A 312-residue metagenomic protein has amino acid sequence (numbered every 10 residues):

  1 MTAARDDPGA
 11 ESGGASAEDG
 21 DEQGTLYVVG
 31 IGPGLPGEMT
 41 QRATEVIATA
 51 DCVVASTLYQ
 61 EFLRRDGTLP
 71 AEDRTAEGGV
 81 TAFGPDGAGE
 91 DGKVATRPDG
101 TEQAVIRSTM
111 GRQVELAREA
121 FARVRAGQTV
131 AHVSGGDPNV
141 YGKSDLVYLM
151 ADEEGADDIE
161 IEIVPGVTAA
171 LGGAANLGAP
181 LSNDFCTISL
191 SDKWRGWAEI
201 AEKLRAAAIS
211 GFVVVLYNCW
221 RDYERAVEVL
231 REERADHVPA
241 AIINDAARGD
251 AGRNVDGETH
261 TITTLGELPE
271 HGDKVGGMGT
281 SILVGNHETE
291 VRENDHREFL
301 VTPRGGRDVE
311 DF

Functional and structural regions predicted by a protein language model:
T2-Q103, H260-D273: Glycine-rich, flexible N-terminal cofactor/catalytic loop recognition
P33-P36, Y59, G135-N139, L146 (+2 more regions): Short glycine-rich anion-binding loops that position phosphate/pyrophosphate groups of nucleotides and phosphorylated
I47-D51, G127, S210, G279: Short, well-ordered alpha-helix to beta-strand connector turns
V54-S56, H132-S134, I161-G166, N183 (+1 more regions): General beta-strand structural signal in soluble alpha/beta enzymes
S108-R125, N139: Short phosphate-binding loop-to-helix
V130-S134, V213-L216: Short glycine-rich or small-residue beta-strand-to-loop segments that form or flank ligand, phosphate, metal/Fe-S
N139-S210: Class I SAM-dependent methyltransferase SAM-binding "motif I" and its flanking Rossmann-like core
S210-F312: A contiguous loop/helix-start segment that scaffolds small-molecule binding in enzyme catalytic cores
